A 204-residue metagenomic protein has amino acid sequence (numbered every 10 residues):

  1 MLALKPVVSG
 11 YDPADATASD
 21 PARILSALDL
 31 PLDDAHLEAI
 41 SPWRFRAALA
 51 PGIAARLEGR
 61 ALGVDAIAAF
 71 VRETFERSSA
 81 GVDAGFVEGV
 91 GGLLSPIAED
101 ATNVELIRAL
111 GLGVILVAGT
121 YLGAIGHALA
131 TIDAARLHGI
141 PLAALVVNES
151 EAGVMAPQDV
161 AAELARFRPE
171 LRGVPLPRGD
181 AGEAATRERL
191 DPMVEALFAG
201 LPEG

Functional and structural regions predicted by a protein language model:
M1-A61, R72-R77: N-terminal phosphate/diphosphate-binding loop that engages ATP/GTP or pyrophosphate donors across diverse enzyme folds
K5, I115-A118, A143-E149: Short internal beta-strands
A35, D133-G204: C-terminal lobe/tail of nucleotide-utilizing enzymes
A50-I97, V104: Phosphate-binding/switch loop-helix module in NTP-utilizing enzymes
R72-G89, G111-V114, R178, V194-G204: P-loop NTP-binding module
L93-A98, G123-L129: Short glycine/serine/threonine-rich phosphate/pyrophosphate-binding segments that cradle anionic phosphate groups
A98-L106, L129-I132, P157-A162: Charged helix-capping and loop-helix junction motifs
A98-T120: Inter-motif core of Ras-like GTPase G domains
